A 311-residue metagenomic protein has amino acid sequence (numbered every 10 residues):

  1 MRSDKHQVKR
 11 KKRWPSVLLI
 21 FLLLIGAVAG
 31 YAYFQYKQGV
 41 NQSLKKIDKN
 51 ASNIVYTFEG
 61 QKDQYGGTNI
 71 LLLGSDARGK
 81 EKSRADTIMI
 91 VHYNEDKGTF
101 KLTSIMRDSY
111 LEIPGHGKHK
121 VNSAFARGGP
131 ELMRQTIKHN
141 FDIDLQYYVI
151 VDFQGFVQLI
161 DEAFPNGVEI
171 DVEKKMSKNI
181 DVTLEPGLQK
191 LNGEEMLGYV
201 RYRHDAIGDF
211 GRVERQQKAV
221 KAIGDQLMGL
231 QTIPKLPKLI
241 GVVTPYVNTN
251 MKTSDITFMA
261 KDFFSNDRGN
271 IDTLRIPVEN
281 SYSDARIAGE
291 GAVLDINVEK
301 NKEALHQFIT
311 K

Functional and structural regions predicted by a protein language model:
R2-K11, I20, L24, V28-K311: Non-catalytic, solvent-exposed segments at the cell envelope interface
